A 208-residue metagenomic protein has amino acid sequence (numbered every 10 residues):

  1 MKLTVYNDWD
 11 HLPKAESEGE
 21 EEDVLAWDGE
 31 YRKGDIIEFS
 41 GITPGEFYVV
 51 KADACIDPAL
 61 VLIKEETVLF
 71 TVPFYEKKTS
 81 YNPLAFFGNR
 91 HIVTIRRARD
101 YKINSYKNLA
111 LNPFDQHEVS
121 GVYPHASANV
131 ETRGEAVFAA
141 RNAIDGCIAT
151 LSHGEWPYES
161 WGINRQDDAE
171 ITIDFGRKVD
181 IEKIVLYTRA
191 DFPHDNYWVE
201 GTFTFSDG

Functional and structural regions predicted by a protein language model:
M1-F39, P44-G45, C55-E170, D174 (+1 more regions): Disordered, acidic Ser/Thr/Pro-rich linker "stalks" and the adjacent N-terminal cap of the next globular domain
F47-V50: Structured, non-membrane catalytic/scaffold regions adjacent to prosthetic-group chemistry
W161-Q166, K183-I184, G201: Aromatic-enriched hydrophobic runs in primary sequence
E170-T172, K178, K183, E200: Beta-strand-rich binding-surface signature of beta-sandwich/beta-barrel folds used to engage anionic ligands
G176, Y187, S206: Structured beta-strand/turn binding interfaces of compact recognition modules in eukaryotic regulators
V179-P193: A short beta-strand element within beta-rich, extracytoplasmic domains of secreted/secretory-pathway proteins
H194-G208: Short, surface-exposed beta-strand/strand-loop-strand elements in extracellular ectodomains
